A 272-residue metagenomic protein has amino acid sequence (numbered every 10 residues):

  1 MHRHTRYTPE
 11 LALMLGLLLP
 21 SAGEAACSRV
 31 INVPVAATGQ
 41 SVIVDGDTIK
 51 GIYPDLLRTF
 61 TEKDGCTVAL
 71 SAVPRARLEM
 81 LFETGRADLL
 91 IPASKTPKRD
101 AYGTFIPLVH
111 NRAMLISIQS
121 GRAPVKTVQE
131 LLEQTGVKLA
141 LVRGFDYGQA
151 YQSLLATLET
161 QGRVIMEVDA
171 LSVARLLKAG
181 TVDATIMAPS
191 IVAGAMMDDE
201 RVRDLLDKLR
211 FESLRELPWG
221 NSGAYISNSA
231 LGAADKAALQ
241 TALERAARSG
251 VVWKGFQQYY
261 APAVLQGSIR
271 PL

Functional and structural regions predicted by a protein language model:
A26-A101, M166, Y259: Extracytoplasmic small-molecule ligand-binding "clamshell" domains of the periplasmic binding protein/Venus flytrap
C27-I43, V128-Y147: Short loop->beta-strand "edge-of-pocket" segments that line small-molecule binding or catalytic clefts across diverse
V35-G39, N111-A113, R203-Q240, P262-L272: Periplasmic-binding protein-like
P54-K63, Q129-K138, G220-Q257: Extended ligand-binding regions for polar small-molecule ligands
L57-D64, E133, R143-E167, A174 (+2 more regions): Ligand-binding cleft/hinge of the Venus flytrap
T67, G144-E159, A238-L272: Ligand-binding clefts/hinges and TM-proximal coupling segments of bilobed small-molecule sensing domains
L70-E133, G144-Y147, S213-L217: Acidic, polar ligand-binding/catalytic clefts
R77-E83, A93-A101, S153, D183-K208 (+1 more regions): A ligand-binding cleft/hinge motif common to bilobed small-molecule-binding domains
